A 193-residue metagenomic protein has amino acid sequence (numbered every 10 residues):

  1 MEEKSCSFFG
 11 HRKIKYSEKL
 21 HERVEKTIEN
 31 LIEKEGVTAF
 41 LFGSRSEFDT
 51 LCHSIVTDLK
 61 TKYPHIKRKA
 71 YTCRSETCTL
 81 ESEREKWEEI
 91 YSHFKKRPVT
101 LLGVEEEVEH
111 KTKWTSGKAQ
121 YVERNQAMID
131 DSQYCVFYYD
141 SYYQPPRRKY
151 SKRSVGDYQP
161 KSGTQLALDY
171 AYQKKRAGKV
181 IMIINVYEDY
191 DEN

Functional and structural regions predicted by a protein language model:
M1-E192: Acidic/glycine-enriched connector segments
